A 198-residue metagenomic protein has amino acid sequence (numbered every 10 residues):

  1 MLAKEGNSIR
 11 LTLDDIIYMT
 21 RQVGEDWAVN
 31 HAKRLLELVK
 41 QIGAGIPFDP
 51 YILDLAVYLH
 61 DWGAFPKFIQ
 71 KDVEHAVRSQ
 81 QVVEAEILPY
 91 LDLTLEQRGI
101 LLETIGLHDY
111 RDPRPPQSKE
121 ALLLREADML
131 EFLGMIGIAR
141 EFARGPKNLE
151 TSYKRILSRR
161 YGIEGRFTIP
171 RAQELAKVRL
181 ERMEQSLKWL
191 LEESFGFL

Functional and structural regions predicted by a protein language model:
M1-Y18: Short alpha-helical hairpin
L2-K4, R21-F48, L59, Y110-L198: Divalent metal-dependent phosphate-bond-processing catalytic cores, especially two-metal-ion Mg2+/Mn2+ enzymes that act
I16-T20, I105, L124: A generic structural signal for nonpolar/aromatic side chains embedded in well-ordered alpha-helices
T20-V23, G43, G63-Q70, I87 (+2 more regions): Short amphipathic alpha-helical interaction patches enriched in hydrophobic/aromatic residues with interspersed Lys/Arg
L35, E74-P89: An active-site-proximal "capping" alpha-helix that borders the catalytic cofactor pocket
P50-I69, H75, S79, I100-Y110: His-Asp-centered metal-binding catalytic motifs of divalent-metal-dependent phosphohydrolases/nucleases
T94, R98-G99: Membrane-interface starts of transmembrane alpha-helices
